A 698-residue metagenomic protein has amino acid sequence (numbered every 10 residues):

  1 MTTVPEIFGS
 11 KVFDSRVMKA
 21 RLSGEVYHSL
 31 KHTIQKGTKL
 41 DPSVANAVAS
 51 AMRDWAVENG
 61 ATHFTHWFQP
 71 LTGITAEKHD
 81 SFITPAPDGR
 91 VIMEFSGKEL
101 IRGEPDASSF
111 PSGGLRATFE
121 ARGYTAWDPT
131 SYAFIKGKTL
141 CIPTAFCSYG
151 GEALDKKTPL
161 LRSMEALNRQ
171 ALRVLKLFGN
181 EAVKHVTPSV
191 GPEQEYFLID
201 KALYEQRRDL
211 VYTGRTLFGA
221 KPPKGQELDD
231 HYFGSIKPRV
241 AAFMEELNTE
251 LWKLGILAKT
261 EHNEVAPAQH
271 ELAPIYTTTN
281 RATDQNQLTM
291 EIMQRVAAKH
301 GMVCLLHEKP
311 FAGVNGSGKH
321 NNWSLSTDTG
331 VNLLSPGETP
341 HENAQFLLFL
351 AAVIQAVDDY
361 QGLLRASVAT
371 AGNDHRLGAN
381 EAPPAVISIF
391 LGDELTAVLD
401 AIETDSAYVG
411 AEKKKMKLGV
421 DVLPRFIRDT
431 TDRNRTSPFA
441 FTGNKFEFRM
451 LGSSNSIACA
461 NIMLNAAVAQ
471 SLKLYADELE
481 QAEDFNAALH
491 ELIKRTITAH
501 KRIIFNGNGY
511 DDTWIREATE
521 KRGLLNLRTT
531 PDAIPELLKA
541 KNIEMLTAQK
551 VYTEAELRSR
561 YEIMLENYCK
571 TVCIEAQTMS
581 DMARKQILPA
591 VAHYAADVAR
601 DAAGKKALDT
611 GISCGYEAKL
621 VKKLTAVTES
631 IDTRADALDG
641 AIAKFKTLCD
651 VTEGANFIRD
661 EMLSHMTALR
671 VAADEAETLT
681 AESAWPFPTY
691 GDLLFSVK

Functional and structural regions predicted by a protein language model:
M1, P5-R16, R169, R173-K176 (+1 more regions): Flexible inter-domain linker/hinge segments
I7-E120: Active-site core of metal-dependent hydrolases
V44, F68, S96, P274 (+5 more regions): Active-site proximal loops enriched in glycine and acidic residues that flank catalytic Cys/His/Asp and coordinate
V44-V48, F68-P70, K98-E99, F146 (+4 more regions): Active-site-proximal loop/turn and secondary-structure-junction residues that shape catalytic pockets, frequently
V57, A61, T65-Q69, Q285-K299 (+4 more regions): Hydrophobic/aromatic-rich, well-ordered segments within soluble, folded domains that form packed cores
G73-D88, P105-S108, G113, R207 (+5 more regions): Short linear, low-complexity motifs centered on an aromatic residue
A121-L306, N315-G318, L325-E562: Glycine-rich, acidic/polar active-site loops that bind/position phosphate-bearing ligands
A499-K698: C-terminal amphipathic alpha-helical interaction region
